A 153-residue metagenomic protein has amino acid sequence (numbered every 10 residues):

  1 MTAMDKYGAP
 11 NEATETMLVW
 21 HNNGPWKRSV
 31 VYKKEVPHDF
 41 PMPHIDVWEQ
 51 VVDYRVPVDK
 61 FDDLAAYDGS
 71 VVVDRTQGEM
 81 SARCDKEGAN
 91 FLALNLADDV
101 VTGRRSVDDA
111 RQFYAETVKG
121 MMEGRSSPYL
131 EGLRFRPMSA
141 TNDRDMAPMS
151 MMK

Functional and structural regions predicted by a protein language model:
M1-R28, Y32-K153: Non-cytosolic coordination micro-motifs
